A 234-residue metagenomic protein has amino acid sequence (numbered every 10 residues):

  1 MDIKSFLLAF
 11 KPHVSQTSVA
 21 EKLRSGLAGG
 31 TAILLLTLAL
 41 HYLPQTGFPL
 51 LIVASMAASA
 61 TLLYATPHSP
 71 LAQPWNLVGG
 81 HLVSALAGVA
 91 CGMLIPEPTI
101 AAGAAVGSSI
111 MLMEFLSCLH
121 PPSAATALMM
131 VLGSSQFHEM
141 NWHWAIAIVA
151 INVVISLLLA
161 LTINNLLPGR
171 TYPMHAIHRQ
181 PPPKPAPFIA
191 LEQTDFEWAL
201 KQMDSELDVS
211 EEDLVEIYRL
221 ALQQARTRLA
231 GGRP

Functional and structural regions predicted by a protein language model:
M1-L86, T99, G103, N141-I146 (+2 more regions): Alpha-helical transmembrane segments and their membrane-interface boundaries that form or gate the permeation pathway
P44, A65, I95-P96, S117 (+1 more regions): Short helix-capping/hinge motifs at transmembrane helix termini and TM-loop junctions
A65, M113, M129-W142: Interfacial segments of multi-pass membrane proteins
P67-N76, M113-A124: Membrane-helix interface "capping/anchor" motifs
P96-P122: Internal alpha-helical transmembrane segments of multi-pass membrane proteins
I148-S156: Hydrophobic, low-charge alpha-helical segments
A186-P234: Long, low-complexity, intrinsically disordered cytosolic termini of multi-pass membrane proteins
